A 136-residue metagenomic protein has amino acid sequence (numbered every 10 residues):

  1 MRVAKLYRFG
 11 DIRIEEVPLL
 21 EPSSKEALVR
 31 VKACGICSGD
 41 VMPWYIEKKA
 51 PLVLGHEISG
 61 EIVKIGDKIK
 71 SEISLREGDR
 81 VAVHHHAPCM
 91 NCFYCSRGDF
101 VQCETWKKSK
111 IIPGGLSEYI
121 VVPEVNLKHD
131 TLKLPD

Functional and structural regions predicted by a protein language model:
M1-R2: Extreme N-terminal starter segment of soluble prokaryotic enzymes
K5, R30, E61-K64, V121 (+1 more regions): Short, well-ordered beta-strand micro-motif
Y7, P18-L19, A50-G55, K108-G114 (+1 more regions): Short Gly/Pro-enriched turn/cap motifs at secondary-structure boundaries
R8-G10, C34-I36: Short polar catalytic/cofactor-binding loops
L20-C34, Y45-F93, N126: Glycine-rich beta-strand-centered segment in the early N-terminal region that forms part of a ligand/cofactor-binding
S38, H85, Q102: Short beta->alpha connector loops of Rossmann-like oxidoreductase domains
G39-P43: Cytochrome P450 core scaffold surrounding the K-helix E-X-X-R motif and the conserved "meander" helix-loop region
C89-D136: NAD(P)H dinucleotide-binding glycine-rich loop of Rossmann-like/cofactor-binding domains, especially the beta1-alpha1
